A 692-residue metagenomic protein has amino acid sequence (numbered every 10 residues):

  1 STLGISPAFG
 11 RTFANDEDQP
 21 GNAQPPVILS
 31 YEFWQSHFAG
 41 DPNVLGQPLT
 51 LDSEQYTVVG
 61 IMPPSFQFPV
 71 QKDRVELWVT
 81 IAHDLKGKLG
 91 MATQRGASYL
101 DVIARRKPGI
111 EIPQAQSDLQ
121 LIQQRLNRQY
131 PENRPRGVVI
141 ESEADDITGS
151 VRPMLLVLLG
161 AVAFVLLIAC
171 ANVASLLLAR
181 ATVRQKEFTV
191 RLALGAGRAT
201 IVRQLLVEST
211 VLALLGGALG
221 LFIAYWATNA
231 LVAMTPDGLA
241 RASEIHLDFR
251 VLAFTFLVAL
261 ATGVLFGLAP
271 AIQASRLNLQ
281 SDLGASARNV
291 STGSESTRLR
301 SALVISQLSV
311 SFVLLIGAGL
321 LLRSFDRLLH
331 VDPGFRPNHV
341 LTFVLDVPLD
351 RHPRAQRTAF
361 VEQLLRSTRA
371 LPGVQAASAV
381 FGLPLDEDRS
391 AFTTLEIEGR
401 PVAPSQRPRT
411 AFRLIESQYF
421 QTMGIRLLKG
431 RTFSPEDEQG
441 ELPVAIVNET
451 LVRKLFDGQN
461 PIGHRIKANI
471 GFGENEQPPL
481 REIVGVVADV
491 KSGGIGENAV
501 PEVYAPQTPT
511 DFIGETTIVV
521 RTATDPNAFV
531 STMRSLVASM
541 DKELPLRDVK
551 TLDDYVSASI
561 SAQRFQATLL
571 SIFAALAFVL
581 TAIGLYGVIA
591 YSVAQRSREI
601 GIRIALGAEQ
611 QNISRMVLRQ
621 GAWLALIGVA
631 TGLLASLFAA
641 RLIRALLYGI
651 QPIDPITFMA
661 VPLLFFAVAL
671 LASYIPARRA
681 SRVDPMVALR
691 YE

Functional and structural regions predicted by a protein language model:
S1-N15, Q24-L156, N229, L321 (+2 more regions): Mid-to-C-terminal secondary-structure elements that act as membrane-proximal/extracytoplasmic interface segments
E143-T148, L176-R203, V207, A227-R354 (+2 more regions): Alpha-helical transmembrane segments of integral membrane proteins
V151-K186, A261, L265, S296-S324 (+3 more regions): Hydrophobic alpha-helical transmembrane segments of multi-pass inner-membrane transport and secretion
A169-A213, R276-V290, I583-L624, R679-R690: Intracellular coupling helices
V211-T228, V232, L315-A318, L576 (+3 more regions): Hydrophobic alpha-helical transmembrane segments that constitute the membrane-spanning cores of multi-pass membrane
V251-P270, F312-L315, F578, A582 (+1 more regions): Hydrophobic alpha-helical transmembrane segments of polytopic membrane proteins
G496, T516, T532, L536 (+3 more regions): C-terminal transmembrane helical bundles of large multi-pass transporters and their helix-start/helix-kink determinants
